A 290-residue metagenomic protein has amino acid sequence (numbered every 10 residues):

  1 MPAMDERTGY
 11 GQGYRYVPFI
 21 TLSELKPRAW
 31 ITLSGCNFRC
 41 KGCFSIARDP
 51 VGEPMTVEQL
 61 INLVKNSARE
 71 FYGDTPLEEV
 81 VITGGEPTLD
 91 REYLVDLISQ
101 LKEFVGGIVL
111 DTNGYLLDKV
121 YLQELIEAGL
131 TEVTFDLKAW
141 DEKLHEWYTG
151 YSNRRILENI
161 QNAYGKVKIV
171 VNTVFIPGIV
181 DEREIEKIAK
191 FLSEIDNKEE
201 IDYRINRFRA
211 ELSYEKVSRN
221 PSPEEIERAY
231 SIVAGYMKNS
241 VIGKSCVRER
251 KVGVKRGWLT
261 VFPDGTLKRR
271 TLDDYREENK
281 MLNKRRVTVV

Functional and structural regions predicted by a protein language model:
M1-P50, N66-P76, S245, E249-R250 (+5 more regions): N-terminal [4Fe-4S]-dependent radical SAM core
W30, P50, P54, G84-P87 (+1 more regions): Short gly/ser-rich anion-binding loops that grip negatively charged ligand groups
F44, K65, K102, Q161 (+2 more regions): Class I S-adenosyl-L-methionine
I46, P54, D136: Short beta->alpha connector loops at strand-helix junctions that form conserved, small/polar/Pro-enriched
E53-K65: Short cysteine/histidine-rich metal-coordination sites, predominantly Zn2+-binding motifs
P54, G150-N153, N220-P223: Short, conserved loop/turn and helix-capping segments at secondary-structure boundaries that abut family-defining
R69-Y72, L77-E79, G84, T88-V217: Conserved AdoMet/S-adenosylmethionine-binding subsite of the radical SAM
V174-L267, L272: Radical SAM enzyme [4Fe-4S]-AdoMet core and its adjacent flexible, acidic and glycine-rich loops/tails across
